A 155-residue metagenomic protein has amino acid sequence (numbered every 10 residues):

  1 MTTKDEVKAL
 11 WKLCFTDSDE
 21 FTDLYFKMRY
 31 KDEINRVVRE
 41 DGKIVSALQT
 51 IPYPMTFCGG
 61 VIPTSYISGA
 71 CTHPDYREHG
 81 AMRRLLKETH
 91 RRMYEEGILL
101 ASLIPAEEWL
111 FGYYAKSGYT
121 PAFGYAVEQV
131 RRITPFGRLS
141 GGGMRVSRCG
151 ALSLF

Functional and structural regions predicted by a protein language model:
M1-P52, G59-Y66, R131-F155: Short amphipathic alpha-helix that is part of the acyltransferase structural core
T2, E108-W109: Short alpha-helical
Y53-M55, D75, E108: Short coil/turn motifs at secondary-structure junctions
M55, I104, T120-T134: Conserved catalytic-core motifs of GNAT/GCN5-like acyltransferases
G69-T72, E78-R91, K116: Conserved acetyl-CoA-binding loop-helix of GNAT-fold acetyltransferases
L86, M93-A106: Conserved GNAT acetyl-CoA-binding A-motif
Y113-A115, Y119: Conserved active-site tyrosine of GNAT-family acetyltransferases
